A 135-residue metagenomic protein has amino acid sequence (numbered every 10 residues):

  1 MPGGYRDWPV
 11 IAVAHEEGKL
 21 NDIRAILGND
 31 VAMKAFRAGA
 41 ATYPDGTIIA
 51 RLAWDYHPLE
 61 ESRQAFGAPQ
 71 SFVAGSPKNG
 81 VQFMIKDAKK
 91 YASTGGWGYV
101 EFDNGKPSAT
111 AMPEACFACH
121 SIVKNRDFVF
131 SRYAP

Functional and structural regions predicted by a protein language model:
M1-L20, A40-P135: Sequence context surrounding c-type heme c attachment/ligation sites in exported
D22-G39, F66-A68: N-terminal post-signal-peptidase region of extra-cytosolic proteins
